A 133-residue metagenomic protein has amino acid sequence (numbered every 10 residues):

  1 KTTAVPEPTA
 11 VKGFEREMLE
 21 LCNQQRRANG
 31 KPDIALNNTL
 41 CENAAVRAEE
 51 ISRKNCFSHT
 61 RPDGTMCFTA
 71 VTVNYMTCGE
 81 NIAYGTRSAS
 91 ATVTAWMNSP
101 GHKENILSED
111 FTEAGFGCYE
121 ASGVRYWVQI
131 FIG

Functional and structural regions predicted by a protein language model:
K1-A4: Extracellular mucin-like PTS domains
P6-R53, F68: A short alpha-helix/helix-coil micro-patch that ends at or immediately precedes a cysteine
R26-A28, P32, N74, N98 (+1 more regions): Short, functionally important structural connectors and interaction interfaces within domains
A28-E42, N55-G64, K103-Y119: Surface-exposed patches in mature extracellular/periplasmic domains of secreted proteins
N29, S52, T77, G101 (+1 more regions): Residue-level signal for pocket-adjacent positions within structured domains
E42-S90, I106: Short, surface-exposed glycine/acidic/tryptophan-bearing loops
A83-G133: Disulfide-stabilized extracellular recognition modules
